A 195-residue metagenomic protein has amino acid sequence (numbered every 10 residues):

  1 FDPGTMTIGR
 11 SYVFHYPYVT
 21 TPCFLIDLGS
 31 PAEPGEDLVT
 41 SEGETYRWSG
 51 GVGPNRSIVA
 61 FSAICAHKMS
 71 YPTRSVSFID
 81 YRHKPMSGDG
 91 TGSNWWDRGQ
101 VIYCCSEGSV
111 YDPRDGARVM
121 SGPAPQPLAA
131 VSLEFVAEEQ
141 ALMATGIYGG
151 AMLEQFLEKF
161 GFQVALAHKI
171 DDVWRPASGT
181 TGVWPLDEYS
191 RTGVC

Functional and structural regions predicted by a protein language model:
F1-G92, A129-C195: N-terminal pre-ligand scaffold of iron-sulfur
H67, I102-G116: Extracellular/periplasmic metallocenter environments
G90-G99, P123-P125: Short linker/helix segments within small regulatory modules
R118-M120: A conserved acidic, glycine/proline-rich C-terminal tail/linker
